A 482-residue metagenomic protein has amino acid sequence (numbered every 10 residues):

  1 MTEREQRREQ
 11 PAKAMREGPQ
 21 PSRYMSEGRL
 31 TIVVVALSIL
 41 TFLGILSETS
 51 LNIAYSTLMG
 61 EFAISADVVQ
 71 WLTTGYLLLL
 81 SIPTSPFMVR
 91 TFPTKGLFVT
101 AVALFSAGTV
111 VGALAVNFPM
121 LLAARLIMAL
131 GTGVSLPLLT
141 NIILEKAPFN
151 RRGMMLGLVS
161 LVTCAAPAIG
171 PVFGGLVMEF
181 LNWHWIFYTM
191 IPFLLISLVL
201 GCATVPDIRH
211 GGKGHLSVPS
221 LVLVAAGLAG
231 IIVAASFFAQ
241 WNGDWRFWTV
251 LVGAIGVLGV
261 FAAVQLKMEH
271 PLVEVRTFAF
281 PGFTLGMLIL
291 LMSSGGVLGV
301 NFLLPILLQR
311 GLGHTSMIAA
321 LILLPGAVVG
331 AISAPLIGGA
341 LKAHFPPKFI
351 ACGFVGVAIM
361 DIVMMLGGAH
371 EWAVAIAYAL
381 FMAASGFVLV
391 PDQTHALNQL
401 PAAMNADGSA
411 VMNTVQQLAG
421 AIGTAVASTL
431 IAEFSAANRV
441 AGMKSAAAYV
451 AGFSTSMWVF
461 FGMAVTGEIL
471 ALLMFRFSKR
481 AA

Functional and structural regions predicted by a protein language model:
M1-I45, G60: Cytosolic juxtamembrane N-terminal segment immediately preceding the first transmembrane helix of multi-pass
Q20-M25, N150, I196-L228, N242 (+3 more regions): Flexible interhelical linker loops that connect adjacent transmembrane helices in multi-pass membrane transporters
L30-S56, F62-Y76, S81-P86, P93-F98 (+13 more regions): 12-transmembrane solute porter fold
V110-V111, L176, V233, G259 (+1 more regions): Alpha-helical transmembrane segments of multipass membrane proteins
F118, D207-K213, F237-G243, G368-E371: Membrane-interface helix caps and helix-loop-helix hairpins in membrane proteins
R125, A129-T140, E145, F149 (+2 more regions): Hydrophobic, well-structured modules enriched for small/aliphatic residues and gly/pro motifs, marking either
V162-V199, L216-L251: Helix-loop-helix hairpin linking two adjacent transmembrane segments in secondary transporters
I191-H210, A225-F237, G253-M268, E468-F475: C-terminal membrane-cytosol helix-exit motif in multi-pass small-molecule transporters
